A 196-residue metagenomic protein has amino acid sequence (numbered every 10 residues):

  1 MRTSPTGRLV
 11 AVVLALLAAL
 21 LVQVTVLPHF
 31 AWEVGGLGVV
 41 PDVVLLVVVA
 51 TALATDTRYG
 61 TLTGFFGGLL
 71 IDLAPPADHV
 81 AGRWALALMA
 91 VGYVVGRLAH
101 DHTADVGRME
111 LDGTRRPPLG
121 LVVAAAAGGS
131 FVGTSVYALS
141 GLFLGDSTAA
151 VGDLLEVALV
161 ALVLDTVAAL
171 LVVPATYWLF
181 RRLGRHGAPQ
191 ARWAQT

Functional and structural regions predicted by a protein language model:
M1-T196: Terminal, non-globular segments
